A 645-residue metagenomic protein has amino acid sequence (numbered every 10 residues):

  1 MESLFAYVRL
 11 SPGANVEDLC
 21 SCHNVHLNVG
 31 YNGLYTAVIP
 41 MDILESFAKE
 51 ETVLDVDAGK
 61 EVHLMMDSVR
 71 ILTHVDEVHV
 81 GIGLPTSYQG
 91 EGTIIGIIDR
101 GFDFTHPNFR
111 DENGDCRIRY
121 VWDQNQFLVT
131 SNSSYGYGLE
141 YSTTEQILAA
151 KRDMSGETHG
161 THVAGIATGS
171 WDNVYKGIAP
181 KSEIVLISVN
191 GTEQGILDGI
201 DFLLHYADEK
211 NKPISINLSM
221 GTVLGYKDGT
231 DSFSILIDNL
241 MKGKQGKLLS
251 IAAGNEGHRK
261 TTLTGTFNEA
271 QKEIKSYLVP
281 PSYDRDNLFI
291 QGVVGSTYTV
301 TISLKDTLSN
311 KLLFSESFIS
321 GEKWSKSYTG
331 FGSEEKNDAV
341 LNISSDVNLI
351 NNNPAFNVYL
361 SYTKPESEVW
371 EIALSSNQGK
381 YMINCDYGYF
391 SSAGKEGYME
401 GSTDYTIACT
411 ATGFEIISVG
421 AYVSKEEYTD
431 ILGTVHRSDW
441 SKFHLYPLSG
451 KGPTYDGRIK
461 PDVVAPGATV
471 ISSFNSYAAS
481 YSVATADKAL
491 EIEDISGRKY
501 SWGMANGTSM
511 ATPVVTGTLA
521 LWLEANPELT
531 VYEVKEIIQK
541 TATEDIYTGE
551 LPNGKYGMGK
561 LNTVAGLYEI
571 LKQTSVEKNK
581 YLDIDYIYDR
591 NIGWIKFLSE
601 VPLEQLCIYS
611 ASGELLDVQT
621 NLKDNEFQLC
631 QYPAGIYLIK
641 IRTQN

Functional and structural regions predicted by a protein language model:
L10-A14, V293-T297, G467, S599-E604: Short proline/glycine-enriched turn/loop motifs at strand-loop junctions of beta-rich domains
A14-I94, G101-G114, T406-C409: Autoinhibitory propeptides
I82-I196, N211, S215, K244-L248 (+9 more regions): Subtilisin-like serine protease catalytic core
F102-T161, G177, L308-W370, S375-G388 (+3 more regions): Active-site core segment of subtilase-fold serine proteases
I118, W122, S215-L313, G321-E322 (+2 more regions): Catalytic-core segments of hydrolase enzymes
A164-A167, D172, V185-E193, D201-I214 (+4 more regions): Hydrolase catalytic cores
E209-G229, L240, K244-N255, R259-T262 (+2 more regions): C-terminal subdomain of the subtilisin-like protease fold in secreted/lumenal serine endopeptidases
N579-N645: C-terminal outer-membrane/trafficking sorting elements
